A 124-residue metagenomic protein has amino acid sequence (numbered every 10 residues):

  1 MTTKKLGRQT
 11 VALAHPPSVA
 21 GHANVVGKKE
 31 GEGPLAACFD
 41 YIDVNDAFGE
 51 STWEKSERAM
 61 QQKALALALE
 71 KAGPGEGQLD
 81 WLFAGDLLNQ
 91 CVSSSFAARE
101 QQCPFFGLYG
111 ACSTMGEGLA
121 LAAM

Functional and structural regions predicted by a protein language model:
M1-F106: Conserved "HGTGT" condensation-loop signature of ketosynthase/thiolase-family condensing enzymes that catalyze
L108-M124: Active-site-proximal alpha-helical scaffold in enzymes
